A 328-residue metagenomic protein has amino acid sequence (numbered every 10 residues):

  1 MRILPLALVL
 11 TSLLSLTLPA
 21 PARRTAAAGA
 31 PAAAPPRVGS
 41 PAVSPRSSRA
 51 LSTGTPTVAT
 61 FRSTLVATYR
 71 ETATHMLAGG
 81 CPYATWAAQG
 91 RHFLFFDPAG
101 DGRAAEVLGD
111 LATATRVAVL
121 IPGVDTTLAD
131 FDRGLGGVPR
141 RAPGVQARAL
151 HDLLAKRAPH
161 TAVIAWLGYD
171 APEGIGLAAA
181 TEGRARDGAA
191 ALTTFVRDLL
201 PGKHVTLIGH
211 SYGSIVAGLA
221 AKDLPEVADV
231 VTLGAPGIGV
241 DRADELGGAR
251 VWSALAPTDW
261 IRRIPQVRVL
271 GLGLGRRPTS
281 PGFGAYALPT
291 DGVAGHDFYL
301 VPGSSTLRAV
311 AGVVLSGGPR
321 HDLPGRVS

Functional and structural regions predicted by a protein language model:
M1-P139, S316-S328: Flexible, membrane-associating and regulatory peripheral segments of lipid-active enzymes
L111, G123-A190, T194, D198-K203 (+1 more regions): Lipolytic serine-hydrolase domain surface
R116-A118, H204-T206, D229: Structural motif
I208-A217: Gly/Ala-rich beta-loop-alpha elbow adjacent to hydrolase catalytic centers
